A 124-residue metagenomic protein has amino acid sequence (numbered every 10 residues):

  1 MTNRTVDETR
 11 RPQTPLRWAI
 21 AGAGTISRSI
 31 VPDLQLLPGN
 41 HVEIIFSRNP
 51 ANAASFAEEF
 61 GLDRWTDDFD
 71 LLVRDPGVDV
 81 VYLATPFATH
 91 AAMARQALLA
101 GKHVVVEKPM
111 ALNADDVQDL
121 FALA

Functional and structural regions predicted by a protein language model:
M1-F60: N-terminal Rossmann-like dinucleotide-binding module
F60-F121: Beta-loop-alpha module in the N-terminal Rossmann-like domain of NAD(P)-dependent dehydrogenases, especially those
A124: Conserved donor-nucleotide/metal-binding helix-loop-beta segment in metal-dependent transferases, i.e., the alpha-helix
